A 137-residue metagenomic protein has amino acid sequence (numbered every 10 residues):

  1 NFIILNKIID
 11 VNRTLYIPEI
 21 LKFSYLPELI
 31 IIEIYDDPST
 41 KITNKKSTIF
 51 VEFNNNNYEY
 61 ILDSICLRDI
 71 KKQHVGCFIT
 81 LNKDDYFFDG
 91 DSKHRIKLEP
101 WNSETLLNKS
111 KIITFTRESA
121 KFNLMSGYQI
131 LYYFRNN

Functional and structural regions predicted by a protein language model:
N1-N137: UBL (ubiquitin/ubiquitin-like) substrate-recognition surfaces within cysteine isopeptidase catalytic folds
